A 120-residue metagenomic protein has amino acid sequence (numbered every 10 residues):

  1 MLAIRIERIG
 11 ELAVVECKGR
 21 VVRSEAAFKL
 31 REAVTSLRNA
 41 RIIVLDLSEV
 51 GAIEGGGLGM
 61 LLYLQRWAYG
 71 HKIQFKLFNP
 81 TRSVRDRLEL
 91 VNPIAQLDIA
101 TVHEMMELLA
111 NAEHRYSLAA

Functional and structural regions predicted by a protein language model:
M1-G51, Y63-A120: STAS-like cytosolic regulatory interaction modules
E54: ABC-family nucleotide-binding domains
